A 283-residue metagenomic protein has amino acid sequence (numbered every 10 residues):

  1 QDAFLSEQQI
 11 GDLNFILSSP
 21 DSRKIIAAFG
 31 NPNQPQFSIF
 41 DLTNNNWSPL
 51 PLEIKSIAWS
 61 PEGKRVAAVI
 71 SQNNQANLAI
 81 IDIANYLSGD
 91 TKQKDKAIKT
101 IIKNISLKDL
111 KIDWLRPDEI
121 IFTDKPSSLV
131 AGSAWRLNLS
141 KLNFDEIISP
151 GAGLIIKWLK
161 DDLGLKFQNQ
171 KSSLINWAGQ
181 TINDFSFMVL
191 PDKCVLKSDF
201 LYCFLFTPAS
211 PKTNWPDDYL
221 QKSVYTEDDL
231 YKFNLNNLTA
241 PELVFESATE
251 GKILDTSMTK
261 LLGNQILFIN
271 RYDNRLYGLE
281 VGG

Functional and structural regions predicted by a protein language model:
Q1-W47: Post-signal peptide N-terminal segment of secreted/secretory-pathway proteins
Q8-N14, N44-A58, K94-L110, N143 (+3 more regions): Short coil/turn segments at the loop-to-beta-strand junctions that recur within blades of beta-propeller repeat folds
F15-K24, F29, I57-V66, S71-N73 (+5 more regions): Blade-terminus and WD-like Trp-Asp/Gly-His loop motifs, strongest in beta-propeller folds
N31-Q34, Q72-Q75, P126-V130, P208-P211 (+1 more regions): Short glycine/acidic-enriched loop and turn motifs that connect beta-strands
I39-T43, I80-Y86, W135-S140, L174-W177 (+1 more regions): Beta-propeller blade signature
W59, K64-W158: Solenoidal tandem-repeat scaffolds enriched in leucines and small polar residues
R136-Y202, F206-A209: Eukaryotic tandem repeat interaction scaffolds
F204-Y225: Short, conserved, GDST-rich strand-edge loop motifs in beta-rich repeat architectures
